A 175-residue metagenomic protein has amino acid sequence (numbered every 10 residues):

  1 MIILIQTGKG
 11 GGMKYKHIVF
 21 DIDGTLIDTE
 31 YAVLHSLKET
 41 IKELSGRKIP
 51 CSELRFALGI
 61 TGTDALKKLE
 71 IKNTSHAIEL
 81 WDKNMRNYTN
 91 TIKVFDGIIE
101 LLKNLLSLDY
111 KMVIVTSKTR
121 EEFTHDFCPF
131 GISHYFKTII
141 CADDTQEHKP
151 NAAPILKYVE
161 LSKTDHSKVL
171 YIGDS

Functional and structural regions predicted by a protein language model:
M1-F20: Non-catalytic pre-domain segments flanking phosphatase-related domains
K14-L101, L108: N-terminal helical cap/lid subdomain that shapes the substrate entry/recognition surface in HAD-like hydrolases
F20, G173-D174: Active-site flanking residues adjacent to catalytic metal/cofactor-binding acidic residues
T25, T116, D174: Conserved G/P- and acidic residue-centered "switch" motifs that form tight phosphate/ATP-binding loops in soluble
E30, N151, S175: Two-component His->Asp phosphorelay active-site signatures
L37, L101-F127: Substrate-recognition element of Asp-dependent hydrolases with the DxDx(T/V) motif
T91, T119-I172: Substrate-recognition "cap/lid" segment bordering the active-site pocket of phosphatases
